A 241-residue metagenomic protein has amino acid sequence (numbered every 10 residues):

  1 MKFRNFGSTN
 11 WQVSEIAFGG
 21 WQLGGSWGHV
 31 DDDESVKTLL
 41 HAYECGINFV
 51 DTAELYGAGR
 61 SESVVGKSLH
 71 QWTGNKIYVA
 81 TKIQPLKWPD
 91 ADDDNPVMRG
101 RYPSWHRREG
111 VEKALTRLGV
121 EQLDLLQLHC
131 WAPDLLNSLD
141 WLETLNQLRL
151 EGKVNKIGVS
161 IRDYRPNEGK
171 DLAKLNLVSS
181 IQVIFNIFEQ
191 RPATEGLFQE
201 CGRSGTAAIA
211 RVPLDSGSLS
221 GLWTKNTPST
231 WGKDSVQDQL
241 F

Functional and structural regions predicted by a protein language model:
M1-I77: N-terminal binding-site loop/beta-alpha segment at the start of enzyme catalytic domains that lines or forms
F6, F18, S35, V50 (+8 more regions): Conserved, mostly hydrophobic/aromatic
W11-I16, G46-N48, T73-I77, V120-D124 (+4 more regions): Short, well-ordered coil/turn segments that N-cap beta-strands
H29-A42, Y102-L118, D163-L172: Short, acidic/polar
L39, E62, G66, V111-L115 (+3 more regions): Generic structural signal for well-ordered alpha-helices, preferentially at hydrophobic/aromatic core positions
K87-R101: Surface-exposed, active-site-proximal loop segments in enzymatic domains
L115-D134: Active-site groove signature of glycoside hydrolases
C130-F241: Beta/alpha (TIM)-barrel catalytic core signal, keyed to glycine-rich beta->alpha loops juxtaposed to Asp/Glu that bind
